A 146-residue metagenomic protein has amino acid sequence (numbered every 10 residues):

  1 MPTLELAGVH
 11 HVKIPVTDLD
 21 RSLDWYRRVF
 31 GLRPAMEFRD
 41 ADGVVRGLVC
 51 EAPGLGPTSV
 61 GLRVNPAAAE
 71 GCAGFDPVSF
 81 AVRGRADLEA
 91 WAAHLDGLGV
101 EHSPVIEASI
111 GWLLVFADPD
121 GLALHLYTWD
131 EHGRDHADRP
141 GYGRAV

Functional and structural regions predicted by a protein language model:
M1-E5, A92-V146: Vicinal oxygen chelate
M1-P2, R63-A68: Short beta-strand/turn micro-motifs at beta-sheet edges
L4-L6, K13-S59: Core segments of cupin and vicinal oxygen chelate
G8-T17, L48-G54, A68-H94, W112-A117: Vicinal oxygen chelate
L23-D24, E89, L124: Alpha-helical elements of the RecA-like P-loop NTPase motor core of helicases
R39-G43, A68-A69, I106-S109: A short beta-turn/loop motif at secondary-structure boundaries
G54, P66, D130-H132: Solvent-exposed strand-loop boundary residues in beta-sheet-rich modules
S59-R63, H125: Conserved beta-strand in the GNAT
